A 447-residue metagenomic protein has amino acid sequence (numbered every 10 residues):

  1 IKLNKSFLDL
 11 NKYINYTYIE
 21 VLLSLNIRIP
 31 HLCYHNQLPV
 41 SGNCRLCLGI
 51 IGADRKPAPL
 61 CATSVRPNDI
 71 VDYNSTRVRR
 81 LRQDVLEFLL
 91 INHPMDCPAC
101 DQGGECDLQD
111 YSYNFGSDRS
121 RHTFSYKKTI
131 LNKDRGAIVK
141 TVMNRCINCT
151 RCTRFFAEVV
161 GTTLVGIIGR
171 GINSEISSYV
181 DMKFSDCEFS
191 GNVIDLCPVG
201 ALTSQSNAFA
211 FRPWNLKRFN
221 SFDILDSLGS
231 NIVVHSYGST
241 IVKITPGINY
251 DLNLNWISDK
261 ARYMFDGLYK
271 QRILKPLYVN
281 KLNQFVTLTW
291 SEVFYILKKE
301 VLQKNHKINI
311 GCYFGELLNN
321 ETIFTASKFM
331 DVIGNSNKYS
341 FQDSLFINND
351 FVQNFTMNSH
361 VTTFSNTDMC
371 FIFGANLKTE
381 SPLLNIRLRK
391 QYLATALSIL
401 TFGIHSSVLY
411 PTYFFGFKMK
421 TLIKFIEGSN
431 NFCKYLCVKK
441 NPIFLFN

Functional and structural regions predicted by a protein language model:
K2-K5, I51-A53: Structural motif
L3-Y16: Short, contiguous acidic and Ser/Thr-rich linear segments
L8-L10, K56, V242, V286: Short, isolated positions in well-ordered beta-strands
N11, N36-Q37, R145, K183-D186 (+1 more regions): Alpha-helix N-cap/helix-initiation motif
Y13-V21, N319: Short, structural beta-strand-to-alpha-helix junction motif
Y18-G52: A basic, amphipathic helix-loop patch mediating RNA/tRNA/ribosome contacts
R45-D223, L228-I232, T240: Fe-S ferredoxin-like electron-transfer domains and their immediately adjacent linker/connector regions across
L90, P94, V142, C149 (+5 more regions): Catalytic alpha/large subunits of respiratory electron-transfer oxidoreductases, centered on bis-MGD molybdoenzymes
